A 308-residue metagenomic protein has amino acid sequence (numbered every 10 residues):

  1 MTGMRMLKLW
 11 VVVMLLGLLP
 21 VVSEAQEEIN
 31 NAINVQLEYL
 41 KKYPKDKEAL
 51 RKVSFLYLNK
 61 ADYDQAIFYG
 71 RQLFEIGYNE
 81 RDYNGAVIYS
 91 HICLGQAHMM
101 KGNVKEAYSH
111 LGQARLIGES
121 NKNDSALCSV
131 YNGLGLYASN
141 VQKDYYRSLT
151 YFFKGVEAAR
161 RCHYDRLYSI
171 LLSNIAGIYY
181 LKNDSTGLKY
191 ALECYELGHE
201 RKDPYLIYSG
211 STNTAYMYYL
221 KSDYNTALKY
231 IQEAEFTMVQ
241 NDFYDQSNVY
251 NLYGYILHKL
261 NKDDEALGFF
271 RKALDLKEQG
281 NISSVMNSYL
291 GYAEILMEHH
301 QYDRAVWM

Functional and structural regions predicted by a protein language model:
M1-V11: Bacterial N-terminal signal peptides that target proteins for export
W10-L19: Bacterial N-terminal signal peptides
S23-M308: A "functional boundary" signal
